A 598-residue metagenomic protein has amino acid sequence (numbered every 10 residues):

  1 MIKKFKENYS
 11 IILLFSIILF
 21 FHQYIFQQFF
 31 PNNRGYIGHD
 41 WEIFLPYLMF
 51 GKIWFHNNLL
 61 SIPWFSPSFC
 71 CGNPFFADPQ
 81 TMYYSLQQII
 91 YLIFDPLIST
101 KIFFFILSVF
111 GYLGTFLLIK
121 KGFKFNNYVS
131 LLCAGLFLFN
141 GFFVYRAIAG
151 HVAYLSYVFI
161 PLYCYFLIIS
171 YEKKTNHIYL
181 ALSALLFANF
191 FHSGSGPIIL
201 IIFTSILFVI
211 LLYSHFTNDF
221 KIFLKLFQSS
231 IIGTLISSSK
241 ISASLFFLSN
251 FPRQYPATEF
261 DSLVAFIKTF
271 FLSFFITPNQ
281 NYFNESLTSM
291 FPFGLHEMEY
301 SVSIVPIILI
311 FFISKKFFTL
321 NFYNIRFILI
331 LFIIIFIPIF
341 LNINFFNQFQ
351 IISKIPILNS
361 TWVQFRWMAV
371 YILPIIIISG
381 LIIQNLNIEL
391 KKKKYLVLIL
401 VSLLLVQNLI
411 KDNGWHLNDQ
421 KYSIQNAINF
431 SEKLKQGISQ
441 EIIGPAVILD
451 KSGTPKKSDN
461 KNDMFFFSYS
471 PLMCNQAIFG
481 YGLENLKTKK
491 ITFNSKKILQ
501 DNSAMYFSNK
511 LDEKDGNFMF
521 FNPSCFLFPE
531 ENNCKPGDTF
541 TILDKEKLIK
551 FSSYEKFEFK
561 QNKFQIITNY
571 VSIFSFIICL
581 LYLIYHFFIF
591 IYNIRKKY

Functional and structural regions predicted by a protein language model:
M1-F5, K121-F125, I168-L180, L212-K225 (+3 more regions): Membrane-interface junctions at the ends of membrane-embedded or membrane-associated helices
M1-Q27, K225, N321, I567-Y598: Start-transfer (signal-anchor) and selected internal transmembrane alpha helices of multi-pass inner/ER membrane
Y9-I17, D219-L245, A257-A265, R326-I335 (+1 more regions): Hydrophobic alpha-helical membrane-interfacial segments at the cytosolic entry of transmembrane helices
F15-F20, V109-G122, Y128-E172, N176-S214 (+3 more regions): Membrane-embedded helix bundles of polyisoprenyl
I17-Y112, G135-A147, H151-Y157, L263-L287 (+1 more regions): Membrane-interface coil-to-helix junctions
F20-F29, W54-L59, I90-F94, Y128-G150 (+10 more regions): Membrane-interface helix-loop junctions at the exits of transmembrane helices
P46-F50, H56, I236-S314, I438-S439 (+3 more regions): Periplasmic/ER-lumenal interhelical loops and adjacent helix-loop junctions in multi-pass membrane proteins
L211, L235, V302-I339, E555 (+1 more regions): Hydrophobic, aromatic-rich transmembrane alpha-helices and their immediate juxtamembrane boundary segments
